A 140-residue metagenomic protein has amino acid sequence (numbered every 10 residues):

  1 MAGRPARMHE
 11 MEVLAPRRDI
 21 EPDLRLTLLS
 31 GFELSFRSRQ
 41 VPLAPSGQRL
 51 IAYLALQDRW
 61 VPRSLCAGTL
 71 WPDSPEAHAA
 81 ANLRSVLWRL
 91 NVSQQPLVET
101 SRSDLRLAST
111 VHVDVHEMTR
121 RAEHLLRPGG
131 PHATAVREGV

Functional and structural regions predicted by a protein language model:
M1-S46, P96-R106, V111: Short boundary/linker motifs that mark transitions into or out of structured domains
R39-L70, L90: Short amphipathic alpha-helical recognition elements used for nucleic-acid or partner binding across transcription
W71-A81: Short, positively charged loop/turn segments that connect secondary-structure elements
R84-L87, N91-Q95: C-terminal flanking helix
D104, R121-V140: Short acidic-capped amphipathic helix/loop micro-motif used as an active-site/signal-coupling element
